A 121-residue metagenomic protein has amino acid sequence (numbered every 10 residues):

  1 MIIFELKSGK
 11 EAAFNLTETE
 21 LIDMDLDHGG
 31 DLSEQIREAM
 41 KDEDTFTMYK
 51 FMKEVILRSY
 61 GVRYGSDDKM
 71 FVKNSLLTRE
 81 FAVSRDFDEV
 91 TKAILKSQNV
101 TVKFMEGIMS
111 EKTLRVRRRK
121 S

Functional and structural regions predicted by a protein language model:
M1-T45: Short N-terminal mixed-charge amphipathic segments
L6-S8, A13, M52, K73 (+2 more regions): Alpha-helical protein-protein interaction elements
K10, G30-D31, V62, S66 (+1 more regions): Intrinsically disordered, low-complexity regions
D25, G29, K41, T45 (+3 more regions): Intrinsic-disorder-associated interaction segments
Q35, A39, F51, V55 (+2 more regions): Charge-rich, solvent-exposed alpha-helical interaction surfaces
A39-S75: Short hydrophobic interaction/assembly module
S66-S121: C-terminal charged interaction modules
